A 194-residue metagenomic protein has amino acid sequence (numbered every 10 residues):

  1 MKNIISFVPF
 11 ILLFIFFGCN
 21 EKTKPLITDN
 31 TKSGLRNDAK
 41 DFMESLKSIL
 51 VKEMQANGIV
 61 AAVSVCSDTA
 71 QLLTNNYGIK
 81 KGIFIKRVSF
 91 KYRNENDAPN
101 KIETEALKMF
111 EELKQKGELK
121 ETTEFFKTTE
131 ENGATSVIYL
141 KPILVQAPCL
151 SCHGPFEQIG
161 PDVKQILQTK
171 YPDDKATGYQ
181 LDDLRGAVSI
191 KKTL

Functional and structural regions predicted by a protein language model:
M1-V8: Bacterial N-terminal signal peptides that target proteins for export
I11-L12: Repetitive helical segments and hydrophobic/amphipathic motifs
I15-G18: C-terminal motif of bacterial Sec signal peptides marking the signal peptidase cleavage site
T23-Q146, Q158-L194: Extracytoplasmic c-type cytochrome modules immediately beyond a signal peptide or single-pass transmembrane anchor
L150-E157: Detector for the c-type heme attachment site
